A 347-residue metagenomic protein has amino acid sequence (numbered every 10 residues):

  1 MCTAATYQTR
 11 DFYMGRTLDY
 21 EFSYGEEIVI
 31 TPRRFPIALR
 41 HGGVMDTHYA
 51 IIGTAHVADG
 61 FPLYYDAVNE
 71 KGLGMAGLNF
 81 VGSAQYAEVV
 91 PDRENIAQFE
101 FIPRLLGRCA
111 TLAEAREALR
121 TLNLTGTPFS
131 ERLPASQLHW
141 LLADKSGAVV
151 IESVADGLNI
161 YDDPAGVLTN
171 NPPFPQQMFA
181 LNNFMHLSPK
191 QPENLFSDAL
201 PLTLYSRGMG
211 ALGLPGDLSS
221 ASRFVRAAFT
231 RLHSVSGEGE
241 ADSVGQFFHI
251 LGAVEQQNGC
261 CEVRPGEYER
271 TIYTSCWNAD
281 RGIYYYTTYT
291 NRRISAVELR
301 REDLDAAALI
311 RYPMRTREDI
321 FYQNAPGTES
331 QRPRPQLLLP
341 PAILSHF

Functional and structural regions predicted by a protein language model:
M1-E94, T121, G126, N324-G327: A contiguous strand-loop segment
M1-Y13, T127-S130, A135-S136, K145 (+1 more regions): C-terminus-biased signal that marks the final domain/tail of proteins
Q8-D11, N69-K71, A143-G147, E152-G157 (+2 more regions): Short acidic-glycine loop/turn motifs at beta-strand connectors
Y20-F22, V81-S83, D156-N159, G166 (+1 more regions): Short, surface-exposed beta-strand-loop junctions and turns on beta-sheet-rich folds
H41-G53, A113-T125, Q246-E262: Short, basic/low-complexity N-terminal boundary segments at the transition from targeting/disordered tails
D92-P128, E240-L251: Proteins synthesized as precursors that undergo proteolytic processing into mature forms
T121-N159: Catalytic cofactor-binding cores of redox enzymes
